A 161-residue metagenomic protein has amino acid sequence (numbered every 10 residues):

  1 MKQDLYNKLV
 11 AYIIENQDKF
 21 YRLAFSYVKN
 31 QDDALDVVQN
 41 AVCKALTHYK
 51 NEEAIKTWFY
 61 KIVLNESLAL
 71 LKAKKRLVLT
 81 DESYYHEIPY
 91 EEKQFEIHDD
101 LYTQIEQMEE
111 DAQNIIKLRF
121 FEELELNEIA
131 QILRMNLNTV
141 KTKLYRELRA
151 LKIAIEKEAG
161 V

Functional and structural regions predicted by a protein language model:
M1-R22, S26, L35, I55 (+1 more regions): A short, charge-rich alpha-helical start-of-domain segment used by transcription regulators
K2, N40-I55, A73-K74: Sigma70-family region 2
I13, Y21, Q31-T47, W58: Conserved RNAP core-binding helix
D32, N127, N138: Residues within helix-turn-helix
K50, L64-D81, R146: Arg/Lys-rich amphipathic alpha helix in sigma70-family domain 2
A69, R76-E106, E125: Internal acidic/polar
I115-R119: A short pre-motif secondary-structure segment
L133-K157: DNA-recognition helix of helix-turn-helix
